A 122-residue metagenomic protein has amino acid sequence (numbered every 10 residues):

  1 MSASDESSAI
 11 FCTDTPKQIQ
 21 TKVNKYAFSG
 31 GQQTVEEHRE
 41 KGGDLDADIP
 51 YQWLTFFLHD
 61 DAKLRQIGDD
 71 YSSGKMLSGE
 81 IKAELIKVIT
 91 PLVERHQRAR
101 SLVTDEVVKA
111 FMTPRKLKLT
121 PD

Functional and structural regions predicted by a protein language model:
M1-D122: Conserved nucleotide- and phosphate/pyrophosphate-binding catalytic cores in adenylate/nucleotidyl-handling enzymes
